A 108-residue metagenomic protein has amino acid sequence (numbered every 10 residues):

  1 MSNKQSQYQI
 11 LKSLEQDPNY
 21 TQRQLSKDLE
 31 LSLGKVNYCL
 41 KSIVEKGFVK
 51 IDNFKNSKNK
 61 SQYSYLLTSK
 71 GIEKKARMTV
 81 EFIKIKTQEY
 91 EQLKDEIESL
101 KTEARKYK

Functional and structural regions predicted by a protein language model:
M1-Q7, T21, D52-K75: Short, cationic-aromatic polyanion-contact patches
R23, G34: Key DNA-contact positions within bacterial/archaeal DNA-binding proteins
K27: Alpha-helical residues within the helix-turn-helix
S42-K46: Alpha-helical DNA-recognition elements
K74-K108: Amphipathic alpha-helical dimerization/coiled-coil segments that flank or bridge DNA-binding/regulatory modules
